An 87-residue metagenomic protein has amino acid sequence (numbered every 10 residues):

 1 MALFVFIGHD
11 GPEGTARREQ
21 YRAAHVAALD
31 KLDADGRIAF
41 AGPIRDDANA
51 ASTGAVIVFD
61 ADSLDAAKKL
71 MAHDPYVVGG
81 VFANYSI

Functional and structural regions predicted by a protein language model:
M1-I87: Conserved, structured core segments of small domains
